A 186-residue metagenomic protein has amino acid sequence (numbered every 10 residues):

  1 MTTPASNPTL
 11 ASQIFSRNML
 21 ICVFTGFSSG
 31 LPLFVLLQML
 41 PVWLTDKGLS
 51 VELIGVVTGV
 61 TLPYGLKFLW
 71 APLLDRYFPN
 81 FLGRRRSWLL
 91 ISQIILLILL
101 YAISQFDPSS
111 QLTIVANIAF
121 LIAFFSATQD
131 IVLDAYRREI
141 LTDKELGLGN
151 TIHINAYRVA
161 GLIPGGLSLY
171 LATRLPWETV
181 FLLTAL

Functional and structural regions predicted by a protein language model:
S6-Y64: Helix-loop boundary and gating motifs at the non-cytosolic
V23, G55-T58, R86, L90 (+2 more regions): Conserved glycine-rich helix-kink/hinge and helix-boundary motifs of the Major Facilitator Superfamily
T25, V56-V60, I118, I152-Y157: Hydrophobic alpha-helical segments of secondary membrane carriers
P63-F68, G147-A172: Glycine-rich segments within core transmembrane alpha-helices of 12-TM secondary carriers
L66-G83, A172: Helix-to-loop junctions at the C-terminal end of transmembrane segments in multipass secondary transporters
L82-L89, Y170-L186: A membrane-interface helix-boundary motif in multi-pass transporters
L89-S110: C-terminal ends and interior cores of transmembrane alpha-helices in multi-pass membrane transporters/permeases
L121-A156: Cytoplasmic helix-loop-helix junction between adjacent transmembrane helices in 12-TM secondary transporters
